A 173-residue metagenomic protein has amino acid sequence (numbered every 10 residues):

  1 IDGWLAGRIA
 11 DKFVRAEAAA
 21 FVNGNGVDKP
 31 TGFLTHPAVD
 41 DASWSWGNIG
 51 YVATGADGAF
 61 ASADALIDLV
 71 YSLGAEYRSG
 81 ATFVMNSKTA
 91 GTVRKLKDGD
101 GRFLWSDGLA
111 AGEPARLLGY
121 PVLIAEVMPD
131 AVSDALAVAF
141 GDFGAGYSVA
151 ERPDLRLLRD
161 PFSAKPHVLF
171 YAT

Functional and structural regions predicted by a protein language model:
I1-T173: Structured, hydrophobic secondary-structure cores that serve as assembly/anchoring elements
